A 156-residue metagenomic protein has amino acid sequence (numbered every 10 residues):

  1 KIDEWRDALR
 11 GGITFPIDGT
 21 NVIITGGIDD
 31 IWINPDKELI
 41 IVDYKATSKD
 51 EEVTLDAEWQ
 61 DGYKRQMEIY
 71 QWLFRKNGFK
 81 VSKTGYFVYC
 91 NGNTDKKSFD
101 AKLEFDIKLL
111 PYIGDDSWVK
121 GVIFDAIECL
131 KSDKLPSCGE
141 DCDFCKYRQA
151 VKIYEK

Functional and structural regions predicted by a protein language model:
K1-E52: Catalytic cores of nuclease domains that cleave nucleic-acid phosphodiester backbones
I23-T25, G62, S137: A generic fold-level signal
Y44, M67-I69, G85: Long, contiguous hydrophobic alpha-helical segments, chiefly transmembrane helices and signal peptides
E51-D56, F99: Short acidic, glycine/proline-rich loop/turn micro-motifs
D56-Y63, Y112, D116: Flexible, glycine- and charge-enriched loops at secondary-structure boundaries
G62-R75: An active-site-proximal "capping" alpha-helix that borders the catalytic cofactor pocket
W72-K156: Metal-dependent nuclease catalytic regions and adjoining charged, substrate-binding loops involved in nucleic-acid end
